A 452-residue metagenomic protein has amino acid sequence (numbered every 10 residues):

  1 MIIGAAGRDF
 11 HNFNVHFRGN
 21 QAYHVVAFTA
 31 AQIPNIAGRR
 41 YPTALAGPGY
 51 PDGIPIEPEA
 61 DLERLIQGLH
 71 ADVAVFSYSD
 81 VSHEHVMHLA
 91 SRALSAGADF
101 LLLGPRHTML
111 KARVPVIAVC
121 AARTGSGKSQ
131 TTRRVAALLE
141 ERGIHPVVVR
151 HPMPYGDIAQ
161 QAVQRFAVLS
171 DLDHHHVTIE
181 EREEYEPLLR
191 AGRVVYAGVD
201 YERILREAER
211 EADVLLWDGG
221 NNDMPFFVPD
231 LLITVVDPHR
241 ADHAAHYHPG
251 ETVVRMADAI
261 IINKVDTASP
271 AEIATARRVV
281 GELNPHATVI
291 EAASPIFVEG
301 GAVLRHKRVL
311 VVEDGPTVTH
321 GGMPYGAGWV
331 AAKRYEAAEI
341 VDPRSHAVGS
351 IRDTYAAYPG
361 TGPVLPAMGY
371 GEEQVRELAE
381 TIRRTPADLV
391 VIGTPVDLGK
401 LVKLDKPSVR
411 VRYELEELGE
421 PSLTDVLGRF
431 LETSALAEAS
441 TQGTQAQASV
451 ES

Functional and structural regions predicted by a protein language model:
M1-A71, E339-R352: A solvent-exposed beta-alpha-beta segment
T43-R106, V375, R384-L398, V402-K403: Phosphate-bearing ligand-interacting subdomains that bind or position ATP/ADP/UDP/GDP/NAD(P) or nucleotide-linked
Q67-L69, I117-A118, Q130, A137-T381 (+3 more regions): Flexible phosphate-sensing "switch/lid" loops adjacent to ATP/NTP-binding sites across phosphate-transfer
T108-V116: Phosphate-binding P-loop
A122-R123: P-loop (Walker A) phosphate-binding loop of NTP-binding proteins
S126-G127: Conserved glycine(s) of the Walker
L436-S449: Intrinsically disordered, low-complexity terminal tails and inter-domain linkers enriched for S/T/G/P/D/E
